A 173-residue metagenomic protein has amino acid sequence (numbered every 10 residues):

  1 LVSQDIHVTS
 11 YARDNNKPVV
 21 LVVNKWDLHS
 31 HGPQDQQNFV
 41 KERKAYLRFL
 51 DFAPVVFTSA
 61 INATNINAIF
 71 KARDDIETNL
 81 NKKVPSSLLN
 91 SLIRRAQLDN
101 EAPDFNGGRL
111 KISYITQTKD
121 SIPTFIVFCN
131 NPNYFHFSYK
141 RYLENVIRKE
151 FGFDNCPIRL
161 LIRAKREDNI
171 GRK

Functional and structural regions predicted by a protein language model:
V2-K173: C-terminal-of-GTPase-core extension/linker across diverse P-loop GTPases
